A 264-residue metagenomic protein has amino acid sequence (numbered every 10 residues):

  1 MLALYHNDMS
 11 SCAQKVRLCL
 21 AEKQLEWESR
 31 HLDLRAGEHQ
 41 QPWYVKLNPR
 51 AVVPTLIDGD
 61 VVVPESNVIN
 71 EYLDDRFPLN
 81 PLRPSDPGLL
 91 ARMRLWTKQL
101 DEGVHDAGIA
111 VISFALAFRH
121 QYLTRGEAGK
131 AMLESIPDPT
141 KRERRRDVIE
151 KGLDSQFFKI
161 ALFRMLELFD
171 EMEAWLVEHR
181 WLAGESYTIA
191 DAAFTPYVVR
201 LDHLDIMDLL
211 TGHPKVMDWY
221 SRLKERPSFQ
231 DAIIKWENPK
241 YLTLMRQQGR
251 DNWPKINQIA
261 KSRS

Functional and structural regions predicted by a protein language model:
M1-P139, G152, R250, N257-S264: GST-like domain detector, emphasizing the conserved glutathione-binding G-site in the N-terminal thioredoxin-like
S29, V53, E185, L210 (+1 more regions): A generic structural-conservation signal
L34-R35, Y187, N238-P239: Positions that flank functional sites
G37-E38, D74, F194, K240-L242: Short secondary-structure boundary/hinge segments and terminal tails
V104-S221, E225: GST-like fold's C-terminal all-alpha helical module
G212-S264: Long, positively charged, glycine-interspersed low-complexity recognition regions
